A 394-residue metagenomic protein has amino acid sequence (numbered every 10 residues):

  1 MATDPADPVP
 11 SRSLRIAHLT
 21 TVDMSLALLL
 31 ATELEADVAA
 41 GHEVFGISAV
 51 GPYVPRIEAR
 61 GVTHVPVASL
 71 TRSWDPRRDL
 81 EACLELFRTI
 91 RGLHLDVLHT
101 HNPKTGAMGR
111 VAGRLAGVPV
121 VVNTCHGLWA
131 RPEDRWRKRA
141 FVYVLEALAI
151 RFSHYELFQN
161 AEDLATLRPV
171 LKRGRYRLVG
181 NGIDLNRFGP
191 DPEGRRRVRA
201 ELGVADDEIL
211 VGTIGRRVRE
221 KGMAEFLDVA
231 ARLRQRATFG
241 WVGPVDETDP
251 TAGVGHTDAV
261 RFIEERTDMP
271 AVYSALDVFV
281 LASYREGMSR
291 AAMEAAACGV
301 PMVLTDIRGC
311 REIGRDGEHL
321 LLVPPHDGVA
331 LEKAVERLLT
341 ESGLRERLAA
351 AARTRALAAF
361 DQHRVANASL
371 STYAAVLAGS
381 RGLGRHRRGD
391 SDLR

Functional and structural regions predicted by a protein language model:
A27-T32, I209, T213-R232, M293 (+1 more regions): A conserved mid-protein helix/loop that constitutes part of the nucleotide-sugar donor-binding site
V54-E58, A237-I263, L344: Short, structured helix-loop element that forms part of the nucleotide-activated donor/catalytic region
V65-A68, A147-E193: Donor nucleotide-sugar binding/catalytic pocket of nucleotide-sugar-dependent glycosyltransferases
E85, G189-V204, M269, G382: A short helix/loop element that forms part of the nucleotide-sugar donor recognition site in Leloir-type
T100-G106, C125: Short His-centered aromatic/hydrophobic patch
E265, Y284: Aromatic "clamp/platform" in nucleotide-sugar-dependent glycosyltransferases that forms part of the donor/acceptor
P301-L304, G314: Short hydrophobic beta-strand element within catalytic cores of glycosyltransferases and related nucleotide-activated
D316-G317, L321-G328, R337-S342: Conserved acidic donor-binding segment of nucleotide-sugar-dependent glycosyltransferases
